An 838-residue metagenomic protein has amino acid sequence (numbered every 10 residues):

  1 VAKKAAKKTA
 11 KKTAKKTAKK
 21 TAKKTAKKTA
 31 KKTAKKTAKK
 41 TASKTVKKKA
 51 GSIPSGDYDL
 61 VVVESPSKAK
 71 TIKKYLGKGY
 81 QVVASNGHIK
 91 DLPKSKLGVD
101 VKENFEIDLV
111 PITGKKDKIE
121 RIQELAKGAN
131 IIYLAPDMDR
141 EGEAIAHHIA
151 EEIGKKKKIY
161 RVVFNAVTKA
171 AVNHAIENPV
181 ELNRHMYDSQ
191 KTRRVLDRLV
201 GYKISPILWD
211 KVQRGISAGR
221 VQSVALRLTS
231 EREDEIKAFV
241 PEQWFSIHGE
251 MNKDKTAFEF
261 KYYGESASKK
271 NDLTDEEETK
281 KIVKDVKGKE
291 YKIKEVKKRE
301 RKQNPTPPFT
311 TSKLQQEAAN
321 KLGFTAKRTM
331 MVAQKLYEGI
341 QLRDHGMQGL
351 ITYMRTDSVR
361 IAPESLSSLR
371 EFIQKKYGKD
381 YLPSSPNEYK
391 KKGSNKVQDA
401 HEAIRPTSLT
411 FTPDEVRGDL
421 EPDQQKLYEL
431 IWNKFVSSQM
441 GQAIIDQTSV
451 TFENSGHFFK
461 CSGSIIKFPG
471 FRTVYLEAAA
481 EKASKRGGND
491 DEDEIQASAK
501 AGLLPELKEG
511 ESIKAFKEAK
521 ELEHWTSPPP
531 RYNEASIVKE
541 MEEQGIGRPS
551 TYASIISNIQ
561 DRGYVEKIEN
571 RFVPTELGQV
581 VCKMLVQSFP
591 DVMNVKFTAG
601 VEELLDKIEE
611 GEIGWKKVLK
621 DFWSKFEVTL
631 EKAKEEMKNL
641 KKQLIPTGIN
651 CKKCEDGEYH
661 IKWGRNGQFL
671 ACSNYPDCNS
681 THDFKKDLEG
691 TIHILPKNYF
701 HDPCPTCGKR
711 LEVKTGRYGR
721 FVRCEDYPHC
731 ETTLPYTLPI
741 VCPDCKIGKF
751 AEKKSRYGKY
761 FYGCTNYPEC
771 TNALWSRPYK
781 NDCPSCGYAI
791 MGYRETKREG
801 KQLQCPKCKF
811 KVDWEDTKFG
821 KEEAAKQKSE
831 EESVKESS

Functional and structural regions predicted by a protein language model:
A2, A22, A26, A30 (+8 more regions): Basic, low-complexity terminal or inter-domain segments flanking catalytic cores
A2, K39-R194, K203, Y263-G264 (+6 more regions): Intrinsically disordered, low-complexity regulatory segments
D57, D137-M138, Q213-S217, K298-P307 (+3 more regions): Conserved short loop/turn motifs at secondary-structure junctions
K68, I72, G114-L125, M138-I149 (+27 more regions): Helical mechanochemical/support elements of P-loop NTPase systems and associated helical scaffolds
K74, R121-E300, R405-K467: Phosphate-backbone binding and catalysis cores of DNA-processing enzymes
R193-K203, V221, M251-K253, R301-K313 (+4 more regions): Core structural elements
F239-F260, Y291-V332, L670-N674, V722: C-terminal accessory/connector segments of nucleic-acid motor ATPases
I293-V296, P305-A318, H345-Y353, P528-E540: Short acidic, hydrophobic short linear motifs in intrinsically disordered regions
